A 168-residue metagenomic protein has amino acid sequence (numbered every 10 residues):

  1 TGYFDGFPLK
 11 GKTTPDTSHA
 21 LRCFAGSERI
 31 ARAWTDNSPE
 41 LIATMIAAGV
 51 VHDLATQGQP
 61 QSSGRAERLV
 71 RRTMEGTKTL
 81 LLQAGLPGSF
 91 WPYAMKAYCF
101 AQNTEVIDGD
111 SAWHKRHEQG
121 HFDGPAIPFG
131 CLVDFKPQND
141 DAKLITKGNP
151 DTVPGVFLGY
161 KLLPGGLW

Functional and structural regions predicted by a protein language model:
T1-T73, R116-W168: Retroviral integrase
Q59, R65-D108: Surface-exposed, charged/polar loop-rich segments that form substrate/cofactor-binding or regulatory interfaces
K78-F90, K115, N139-K147: Short, solvent-exposed helix-loop connector elements
A94-F129: Active-site-proximal acidic segments at structured loop/helix or strand boundaries that coordinate catalytic metals
